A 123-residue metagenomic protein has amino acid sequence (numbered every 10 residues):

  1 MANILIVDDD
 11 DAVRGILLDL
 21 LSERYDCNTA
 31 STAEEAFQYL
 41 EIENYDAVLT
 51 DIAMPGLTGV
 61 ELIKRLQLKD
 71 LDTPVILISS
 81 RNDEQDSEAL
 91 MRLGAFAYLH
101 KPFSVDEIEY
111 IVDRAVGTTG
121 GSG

Functional and structural regions predicted by a protein language model:
D11-N28: Two-component/phosphorelay signaling modules centered on CheY-like receiver
T32-E35, T58-E61: Acidic catalytic/metal-coordinating carboxylates
E43-L49: Active-site beta3 strand of CheY-like receiver
M54: Receiver (REC) domain active-site loop signature in two-component systems and cognate sites in sensor histidine kinases
R81-N82: Short, conserved "switch-loop" micro-motifs in signal-transduction and mechanochemical regulators
F103-V112: C-terminal output helix
